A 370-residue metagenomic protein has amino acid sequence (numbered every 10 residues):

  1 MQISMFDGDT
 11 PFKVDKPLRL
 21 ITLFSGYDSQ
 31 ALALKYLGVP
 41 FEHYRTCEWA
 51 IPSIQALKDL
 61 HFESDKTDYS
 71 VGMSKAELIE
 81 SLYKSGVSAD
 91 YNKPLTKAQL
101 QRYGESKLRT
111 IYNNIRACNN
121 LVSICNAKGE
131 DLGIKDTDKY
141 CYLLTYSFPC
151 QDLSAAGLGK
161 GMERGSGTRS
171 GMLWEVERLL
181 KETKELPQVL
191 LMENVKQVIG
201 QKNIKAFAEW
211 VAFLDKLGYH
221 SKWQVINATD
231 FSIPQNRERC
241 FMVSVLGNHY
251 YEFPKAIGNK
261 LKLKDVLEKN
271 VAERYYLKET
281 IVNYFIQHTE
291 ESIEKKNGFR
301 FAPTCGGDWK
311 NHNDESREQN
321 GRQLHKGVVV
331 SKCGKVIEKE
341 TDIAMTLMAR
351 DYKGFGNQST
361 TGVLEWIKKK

Functional and structural regions predicted by a protein language model:
Q2-L186, K196-A208, D215: Core alpha/beta nucleotide-donor-binding catalytic domains of modification enzymes
M5-D15, G86-Y91, T96-A98, Y103-K107 (+3 more regions): Class I SAM-dependent DNA methyltransferase catalytic core with a primary bias toward cytosine-5 DNMT/HhaI-like enzymes
N113-I115, K216-Y219, Q235, E340: A generic structural signal for short, non-catalytic loop/turn and secondary-structure boundary residues
E185-Q188, Y219, E238: A short helix->loop->beta-strand "cap" motif at the edges of active sites that frequently abuts
K196, G218-D230: Conserved S-adenosyl-L-methionine
